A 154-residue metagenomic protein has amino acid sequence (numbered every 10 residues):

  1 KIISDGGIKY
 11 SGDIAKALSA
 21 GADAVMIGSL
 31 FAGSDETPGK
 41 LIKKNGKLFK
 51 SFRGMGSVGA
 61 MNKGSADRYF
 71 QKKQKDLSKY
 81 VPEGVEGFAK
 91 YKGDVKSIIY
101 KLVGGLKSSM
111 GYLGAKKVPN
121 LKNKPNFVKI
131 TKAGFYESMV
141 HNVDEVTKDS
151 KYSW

Functional and structural regions predicted by a protein language model:
K1-S4, K9-W154: Alpha/beta catalytic cores of nucleotide-metabolism and tRNA/nucleoside-modifying enzymes
